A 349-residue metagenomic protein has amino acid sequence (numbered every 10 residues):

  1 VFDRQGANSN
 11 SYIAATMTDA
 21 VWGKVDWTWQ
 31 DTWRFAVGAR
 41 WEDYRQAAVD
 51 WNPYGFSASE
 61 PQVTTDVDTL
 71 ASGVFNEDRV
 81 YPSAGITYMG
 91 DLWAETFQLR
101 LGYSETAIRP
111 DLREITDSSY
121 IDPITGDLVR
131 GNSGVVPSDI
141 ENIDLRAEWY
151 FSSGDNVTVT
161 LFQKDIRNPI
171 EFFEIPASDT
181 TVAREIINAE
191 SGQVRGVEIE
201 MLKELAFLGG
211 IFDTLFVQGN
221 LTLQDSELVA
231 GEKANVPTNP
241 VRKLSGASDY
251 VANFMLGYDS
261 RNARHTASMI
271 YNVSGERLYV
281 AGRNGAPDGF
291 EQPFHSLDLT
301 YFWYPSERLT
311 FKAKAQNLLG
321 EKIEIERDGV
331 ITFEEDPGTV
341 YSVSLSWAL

Functional and structural regions predicted by a protein language model:
V1-A7, A47-E77, R113-G131, F173-E185 (+3 more regions): Solvent-exposed loop segments that connect transmembrane elements
V1-A94, Y120: Signature of Gram-negative outer-membrane beta-barrel scaffolds
S9-S11, W22-K24, A84, G131-S133 (+4 more regions): Generic recognition of flexible, low-complexity loop/linker segments
A14-M17, V74-F75, Y81, A107-I166 (+4 more regions): Outer-membrane beta-barrel signature, preferentially recognizing the C-terminal barrel domain of Gram-negative
T18, R34, E42-D50, S104-P110 (+8 more regions): Structural signature of outer-membrane beta-barrel domains
W29-D31, N76, V80, Y88-W93 (+10 more regions): Outer-membrane beta-barrel strand-turn architecture
D31-F35, N156, L161-R167, T181-V280 (+1 more regions): Gram-negative outer-membrane beta-barrel transporters
A84-T87, T96-L99, V136-I143, D213-T222 (+1 more regions): Conserved C-terminal beta-signal and adjacent last beta-strands/turns of outer-membrane beta-barrel proteins
